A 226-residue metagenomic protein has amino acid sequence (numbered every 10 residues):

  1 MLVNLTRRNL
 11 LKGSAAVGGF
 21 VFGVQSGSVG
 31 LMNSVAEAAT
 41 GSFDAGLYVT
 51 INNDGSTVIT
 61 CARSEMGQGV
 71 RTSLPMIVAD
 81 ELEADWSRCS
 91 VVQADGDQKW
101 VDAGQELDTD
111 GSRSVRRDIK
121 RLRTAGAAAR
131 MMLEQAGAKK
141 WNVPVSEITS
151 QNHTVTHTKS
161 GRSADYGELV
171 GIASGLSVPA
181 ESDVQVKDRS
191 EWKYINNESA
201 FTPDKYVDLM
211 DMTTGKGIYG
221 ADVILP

Functional and structural regions predicted by a protein language model:
L2-G23, M32-P226: Cofactor-binding beta-sheet edge motifs in enzyme active sites
